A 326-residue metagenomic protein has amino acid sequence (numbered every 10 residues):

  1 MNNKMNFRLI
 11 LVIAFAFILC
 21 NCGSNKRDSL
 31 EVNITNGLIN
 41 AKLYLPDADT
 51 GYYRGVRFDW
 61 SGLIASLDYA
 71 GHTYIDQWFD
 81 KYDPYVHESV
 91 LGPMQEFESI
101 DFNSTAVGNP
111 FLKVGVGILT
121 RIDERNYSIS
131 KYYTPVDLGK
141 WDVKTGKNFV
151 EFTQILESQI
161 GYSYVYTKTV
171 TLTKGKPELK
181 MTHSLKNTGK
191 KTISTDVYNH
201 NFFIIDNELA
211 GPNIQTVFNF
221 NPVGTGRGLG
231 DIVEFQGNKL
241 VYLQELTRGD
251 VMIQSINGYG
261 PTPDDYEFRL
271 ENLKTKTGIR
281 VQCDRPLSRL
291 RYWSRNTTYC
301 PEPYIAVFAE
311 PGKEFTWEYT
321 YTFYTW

Functional and structural regions predicted by a protein language model:
N2-I10: Bacterial N-terminal signal peptides that target proteins for export
R8, A16-I18, D59: Compositionally biased, low-structure terminal segments
I13-G23: Hydrophobic h-region of N-terminal signal peptides that target proteins for export in Gram-negative bacteria
N25-K174, E178-K180, T188-S194, H200-W326: Surface-exposed acidic/polar loop and edge beta-strand patches at domain peripheries
